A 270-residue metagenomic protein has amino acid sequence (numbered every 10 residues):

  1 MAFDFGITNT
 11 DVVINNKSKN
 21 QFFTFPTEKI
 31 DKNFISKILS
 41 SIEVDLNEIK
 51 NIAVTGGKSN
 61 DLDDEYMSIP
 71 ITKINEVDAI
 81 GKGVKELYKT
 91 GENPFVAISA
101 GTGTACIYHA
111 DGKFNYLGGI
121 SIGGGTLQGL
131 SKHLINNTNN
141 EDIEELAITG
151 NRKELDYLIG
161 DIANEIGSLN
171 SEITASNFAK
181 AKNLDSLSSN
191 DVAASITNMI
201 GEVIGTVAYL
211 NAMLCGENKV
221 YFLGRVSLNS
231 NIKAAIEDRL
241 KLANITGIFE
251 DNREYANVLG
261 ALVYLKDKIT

Functional and structural regions predicted by a protein language model:
M1-D4, I49-A53, E92-S99, G119: Short glycine-aspartate micro-motif
M1-N33, F114: Short glycine-rich, Thr/Ser-proximal phosphate-binding strand/loop in the N-terminal lobe of ATP-dependent enzymes
T27, I42-E76, H109-Y116: Short beta-strand-loop/turn "lid" adjacent to the catalytic site in phosphate-handling enzymes
A53-L62, L210-R239, R253-E254: Glycine-rich phosphate-binding loops at beta-strand->alpha-helix junctions
T72-I98, G103-G112, L259-L265: Conserved phosphate-binding catalytic cores of ATP/NTP-utilizing and phosphoryl-transfer enzymes
G81-L87, L127-S131, N139, K241 (+1 more regions): Glycine-rich phosphate-binding/hydrolytic loop that grips phosphoryl groups
K113-G167: Glycine-rich phosphate-binding loop plus the immediately following alpha-helix
L169-K219, E250, E254: Adenine-nucleotide phosphate-binding core of ATP-dependent small-molecule kinases
